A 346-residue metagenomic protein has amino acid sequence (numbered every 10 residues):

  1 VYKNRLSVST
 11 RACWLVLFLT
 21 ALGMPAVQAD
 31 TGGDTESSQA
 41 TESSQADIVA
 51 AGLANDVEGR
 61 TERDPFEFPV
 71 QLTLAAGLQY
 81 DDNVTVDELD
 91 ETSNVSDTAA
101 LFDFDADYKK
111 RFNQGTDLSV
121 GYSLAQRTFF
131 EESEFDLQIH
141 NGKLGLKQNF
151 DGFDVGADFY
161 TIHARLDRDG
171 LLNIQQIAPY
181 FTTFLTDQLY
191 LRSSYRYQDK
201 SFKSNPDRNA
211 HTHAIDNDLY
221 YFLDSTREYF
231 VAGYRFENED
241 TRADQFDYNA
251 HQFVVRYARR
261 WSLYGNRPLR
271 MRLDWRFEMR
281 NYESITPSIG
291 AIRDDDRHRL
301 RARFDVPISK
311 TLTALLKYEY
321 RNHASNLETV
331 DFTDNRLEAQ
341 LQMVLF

Functional and structural regions predicted by a protein language model:
V1-S9: N-terminal secretory signal peptides that target proteins for export/translocation
Y2-K3, L17, D30-D34: N-terminal export/targeting signal detector
V8-C13, T41-E42: Low-complexity, intrinsically disordered segments with a bias for serine/threonine
A12-G23: Bacterial N-terminal signal peptides
M24-Q28: Sec/Tat signal peptide C-region and signal peptidase I cleavage site
A29-F346: Gram-negative and organellar
